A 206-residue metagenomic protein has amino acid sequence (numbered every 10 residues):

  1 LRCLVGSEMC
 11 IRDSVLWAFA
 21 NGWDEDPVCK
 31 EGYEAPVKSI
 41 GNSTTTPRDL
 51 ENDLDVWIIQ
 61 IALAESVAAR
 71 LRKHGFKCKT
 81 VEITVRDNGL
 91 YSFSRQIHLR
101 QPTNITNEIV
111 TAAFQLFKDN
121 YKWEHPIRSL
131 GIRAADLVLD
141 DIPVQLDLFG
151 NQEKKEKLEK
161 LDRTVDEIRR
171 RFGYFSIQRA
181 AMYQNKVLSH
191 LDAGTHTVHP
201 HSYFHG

Functional and structural regions predicted by a protein language model:
L1-G6, C10-I11, G173: Single conserved hydrophobic/aromatic residue that forms the stacking wall/gate of nucleotide- or nucleobase-binding
S7-E8, R12-P126: DNA-contacting surface of Y-family translesion DNA polymerases
Q101-G206: Acidic, metal-coordinating catalytic segment for phosphate/diphosphate chemistry, firing primarily on the Nudix
